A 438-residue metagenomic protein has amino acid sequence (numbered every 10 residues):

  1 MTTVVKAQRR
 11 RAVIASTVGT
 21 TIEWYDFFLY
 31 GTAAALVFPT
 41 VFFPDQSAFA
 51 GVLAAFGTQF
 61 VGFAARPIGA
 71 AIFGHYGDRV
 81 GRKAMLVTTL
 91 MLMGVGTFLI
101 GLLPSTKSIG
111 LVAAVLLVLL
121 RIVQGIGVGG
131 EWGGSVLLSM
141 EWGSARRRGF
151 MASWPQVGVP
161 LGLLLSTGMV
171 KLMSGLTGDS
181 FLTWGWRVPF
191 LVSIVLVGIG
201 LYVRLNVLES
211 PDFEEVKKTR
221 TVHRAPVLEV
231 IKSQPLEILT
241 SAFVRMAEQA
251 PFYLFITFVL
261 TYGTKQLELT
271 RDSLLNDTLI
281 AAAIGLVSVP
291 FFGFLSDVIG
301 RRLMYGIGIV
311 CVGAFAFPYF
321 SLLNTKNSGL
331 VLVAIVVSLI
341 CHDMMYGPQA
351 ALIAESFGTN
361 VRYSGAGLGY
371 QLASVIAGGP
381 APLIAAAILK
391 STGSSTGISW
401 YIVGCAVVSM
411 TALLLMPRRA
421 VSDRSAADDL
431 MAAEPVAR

Functional and structural regions predicted by a protein language model:
G31, P235-I284, G378-A381: Extracytoplasmic gate region of multi-pass secondary transporters
A70-R82, V289-G300: Helix-to-loop junctions at the C-terminal end of transmembrane segments in multipass secondary transporters
R79-M91, V298-I309: Cytoplasmic membrane-interface "Motif A"-like loop-to-helix N-cap segments of 12-TM Major Facilitator Superfamily
M91-I109, V310-T325: C-terminal ends and interior cores of transmembrane alpha-helices in multi-pass membrane transporters/permeases
G149-S174, Y370-A381: Glycine-rich segments within core transmembrane alpha-helices of 12-TM secondary carriers
V159-R204: Helix-loop-helix hairpin linking two adjacent transmembrane segments in secondary transporters
G200-V207, G404-L430: Multi-pass alpha-helical transporter architecture, strongest for 12-TM Major Facilitator/SLC carriers used
R302-P348: C-terminal transmembrane helical hairpin of 12-TM major facilitator-type secondary transporters
